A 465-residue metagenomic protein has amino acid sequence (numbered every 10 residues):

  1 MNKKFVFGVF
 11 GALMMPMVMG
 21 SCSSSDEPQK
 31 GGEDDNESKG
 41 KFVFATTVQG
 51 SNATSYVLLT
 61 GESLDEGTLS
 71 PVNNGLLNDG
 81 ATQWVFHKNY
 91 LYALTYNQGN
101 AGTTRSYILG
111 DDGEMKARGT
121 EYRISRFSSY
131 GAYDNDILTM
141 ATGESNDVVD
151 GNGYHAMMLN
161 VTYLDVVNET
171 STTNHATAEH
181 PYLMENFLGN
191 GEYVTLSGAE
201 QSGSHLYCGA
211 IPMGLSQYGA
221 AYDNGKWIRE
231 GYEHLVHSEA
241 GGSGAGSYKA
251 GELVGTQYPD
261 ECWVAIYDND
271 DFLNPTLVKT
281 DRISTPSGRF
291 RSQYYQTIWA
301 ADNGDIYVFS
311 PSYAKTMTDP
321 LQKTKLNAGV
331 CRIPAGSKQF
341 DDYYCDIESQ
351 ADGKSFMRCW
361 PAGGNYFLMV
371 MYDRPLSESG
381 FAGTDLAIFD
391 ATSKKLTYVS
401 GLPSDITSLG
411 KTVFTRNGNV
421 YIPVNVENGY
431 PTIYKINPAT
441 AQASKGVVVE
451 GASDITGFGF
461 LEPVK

Functional and structural regions predicted by a protein language model:
M1-F44: Bacterial Sec-dependent N-terminal signal peptides
E37-Q49, H87-Q98, D134-D150, S204-M213 (+5 more regions): Short beta-strand elements that form the blades of beta-propeller/WD-repeat-like and other beta-sheet-rich scaffold
N52-H180: Post-signal peptide N-terminal segment of secreted/secretory-pathway proteins
L59-G61, R105-I108, Y154-E169, Y222-L273 (+3 more regions): Beta-propeller blade signature
E66-N78, G113-S125, V166-F187, N274-T285 (+4 more regions): Beta-propeller fold detector
L76-H87, E121-N135, M184-G198, P286-I298 (+3 more regions): Repeated scaffold domains used in trafficking and secretory/extracellular systems, primarily beta-propellers
Q257-F340, G353: Beta-propeller domains
K338-Y430: Intrinsically disordered, low-complexity segments enriched in Gly and acidic/Ser/Thr residues that form flexible
